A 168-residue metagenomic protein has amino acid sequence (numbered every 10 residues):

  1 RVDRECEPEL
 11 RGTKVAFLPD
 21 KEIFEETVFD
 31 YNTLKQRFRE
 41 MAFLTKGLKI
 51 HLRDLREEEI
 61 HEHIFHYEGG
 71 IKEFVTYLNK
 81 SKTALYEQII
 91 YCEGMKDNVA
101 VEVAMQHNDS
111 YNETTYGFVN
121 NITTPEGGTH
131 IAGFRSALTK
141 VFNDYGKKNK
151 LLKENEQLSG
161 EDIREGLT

Functional and structural regions predicted by a protein language model:
R1-P19, F24: GHKL (Bergerat-fold) ATPase N-terminal catalytic module, capturing the glycine-rich phosphate-binding loop and acidic
L10-T13, P19, A42-H51: Charge-rich, well-structured scaffold segments of protease-associated domains
E26-V28: Outer-membrane beta-barrel proteins
N32, E40-M41, G47, H51-T168: GHKL/Histidine-kinase-like ATPase module
